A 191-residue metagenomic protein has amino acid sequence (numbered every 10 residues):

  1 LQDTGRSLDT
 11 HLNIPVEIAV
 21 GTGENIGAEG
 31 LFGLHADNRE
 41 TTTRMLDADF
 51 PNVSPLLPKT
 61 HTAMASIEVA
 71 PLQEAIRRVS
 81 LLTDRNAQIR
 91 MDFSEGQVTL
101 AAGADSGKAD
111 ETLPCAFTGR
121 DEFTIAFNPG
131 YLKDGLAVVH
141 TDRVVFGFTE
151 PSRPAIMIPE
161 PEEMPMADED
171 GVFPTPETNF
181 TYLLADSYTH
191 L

Functional and structural regions predicted by a protein language model:
L1-L191: Extended macromolecule-engaging scaffold surfaces, prototypically the DNA polymerase sliding clamp/PCNA/9-1-1 ring
